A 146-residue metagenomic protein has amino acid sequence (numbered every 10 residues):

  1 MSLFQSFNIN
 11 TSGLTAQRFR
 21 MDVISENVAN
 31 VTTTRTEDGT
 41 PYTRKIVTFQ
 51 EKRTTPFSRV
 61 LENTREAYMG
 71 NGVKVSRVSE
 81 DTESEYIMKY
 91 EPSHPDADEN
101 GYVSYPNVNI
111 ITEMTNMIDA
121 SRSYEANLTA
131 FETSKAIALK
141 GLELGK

Functional and structural regions predicted by a protein language model:
M1-K146: Amphipathic alpha-helical polymerization modules
